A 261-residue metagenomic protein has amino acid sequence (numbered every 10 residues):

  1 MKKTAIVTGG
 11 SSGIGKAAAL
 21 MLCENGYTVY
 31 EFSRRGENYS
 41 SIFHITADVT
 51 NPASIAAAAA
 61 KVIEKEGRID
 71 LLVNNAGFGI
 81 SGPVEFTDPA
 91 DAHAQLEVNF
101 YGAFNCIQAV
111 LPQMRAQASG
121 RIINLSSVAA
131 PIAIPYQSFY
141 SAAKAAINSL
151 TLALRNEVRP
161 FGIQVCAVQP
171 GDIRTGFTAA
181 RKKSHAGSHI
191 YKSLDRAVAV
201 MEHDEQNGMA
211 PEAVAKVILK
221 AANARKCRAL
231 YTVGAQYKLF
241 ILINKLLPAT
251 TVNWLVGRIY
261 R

Functional and structural regions predicted by a protein language model:
S11, A19: N-terminal Rossmann NAD(P)H-binding glycine-rich loop of SDR-like oxidoreductase domains
A47-A57, P89: The beta1-alpha1 cofactor-binding region of Rossmann-like NAD(H)/NADP(H)-dependent oxidoreductases
P83-V84, D88-H93: Substrate-binding pocket helix/loop in short-chain dehydrogenase/reductase
I107, A143-A146: Active-site helix of classical SDR
I107-Q108, L152: A short, exposed helix-loop element centered on a Lys and neighboring polar residues
S127: Residue(s) in the substrate-gating loop at a strand-loop-helix junction that position the organic substrate next
P160-R228: SDR active-site lid
